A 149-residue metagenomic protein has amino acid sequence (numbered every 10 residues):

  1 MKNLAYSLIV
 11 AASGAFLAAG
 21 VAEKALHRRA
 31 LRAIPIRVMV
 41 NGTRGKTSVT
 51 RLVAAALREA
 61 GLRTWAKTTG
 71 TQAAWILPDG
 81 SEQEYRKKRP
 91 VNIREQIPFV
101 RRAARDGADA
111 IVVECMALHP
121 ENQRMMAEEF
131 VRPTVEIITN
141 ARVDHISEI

Functional and structural regions predicted by a protein language model:
M1-N41, S48-A60: Short, basic phosphate-binding NTP loop
R28-P35, A56-I149: ATP-dependent carboxylate-amine ligase catalytic core
T43-G45, G70: Short polar catalytic/cofactor-binding loops
G45-K46, N92: Charged, low-complexity surface patches
